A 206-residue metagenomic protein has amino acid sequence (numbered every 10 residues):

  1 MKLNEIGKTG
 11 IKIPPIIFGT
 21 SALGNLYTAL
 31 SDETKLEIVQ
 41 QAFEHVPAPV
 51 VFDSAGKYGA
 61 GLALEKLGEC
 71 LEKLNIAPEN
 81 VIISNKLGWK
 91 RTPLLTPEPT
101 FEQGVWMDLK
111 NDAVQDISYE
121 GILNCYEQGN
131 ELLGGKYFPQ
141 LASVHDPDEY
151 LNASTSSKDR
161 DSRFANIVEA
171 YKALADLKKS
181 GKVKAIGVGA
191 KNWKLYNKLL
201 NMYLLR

Functional and structural regions predicted by a protein language model:
M1-E98: N-terminal binding-site loop/beta-alpha segment at the start of enzyme catalytic domains that lines or forms
E44, E102-R206: Glycine/proline-rich, positively charged, aromatic-decorated active-site loop/lid region on the catalytic face
